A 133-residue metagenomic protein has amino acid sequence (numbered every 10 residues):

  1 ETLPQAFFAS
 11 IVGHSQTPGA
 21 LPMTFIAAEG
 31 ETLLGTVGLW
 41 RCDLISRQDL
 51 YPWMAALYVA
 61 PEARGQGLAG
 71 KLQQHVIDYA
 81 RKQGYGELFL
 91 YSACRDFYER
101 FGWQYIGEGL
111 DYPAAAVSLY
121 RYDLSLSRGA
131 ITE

Functional and structural regions predicted by a protein language model:
E1-A28, L34: Active-site rim helix/loop that mediates acceptor-substrate recognition in acyltransferases
P22, A115-Y120: Short hydrophobic/aromatic beta-strand or adjacent loop that forms the aromatic wall/cage of a ligand/substrate-binding
T24-I26, T32-C42, W53, Y58: Conserved beta-strand in the GNAT
A28-G30, Y122-L124: Active-site beta-strand termini and strand-to-loop segments that position acidic
T32, R47, A60-K71, Q83 (+1 more regions): Conserved glycine-rich acetyl-CoA-binding loop
A56-V59, G65-D78, L90: Conserved acetyl-CoA-binding loop-helix of GNAT-fold acetyltransferases
K82-G86, S92-A116: Conserved active-site alpha-helix within GNAT-family acetyltransferase domains
L124-E133: Conserved N-terminal entry element of GNAT/NAT acetyltransferase domains
